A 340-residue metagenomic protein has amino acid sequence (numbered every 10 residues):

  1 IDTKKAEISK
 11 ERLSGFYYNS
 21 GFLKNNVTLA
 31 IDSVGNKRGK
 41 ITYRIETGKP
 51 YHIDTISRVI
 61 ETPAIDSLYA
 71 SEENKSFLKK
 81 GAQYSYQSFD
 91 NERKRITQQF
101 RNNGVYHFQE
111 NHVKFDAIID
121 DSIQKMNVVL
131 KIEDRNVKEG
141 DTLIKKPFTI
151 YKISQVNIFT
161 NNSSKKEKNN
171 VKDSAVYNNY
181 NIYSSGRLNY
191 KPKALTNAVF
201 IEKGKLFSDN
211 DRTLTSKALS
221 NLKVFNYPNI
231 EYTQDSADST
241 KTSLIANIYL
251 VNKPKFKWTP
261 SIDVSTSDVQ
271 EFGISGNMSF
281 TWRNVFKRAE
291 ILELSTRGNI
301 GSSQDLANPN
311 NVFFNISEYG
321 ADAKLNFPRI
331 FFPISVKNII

Functional and structural regions predicted by a protein language model:
I1-D263: Periplasmic polypeptide-binding modules associated with outer-membrane biogenesis and secretion
L68, L188-N189, S208-I340: Gram-negative/organellar outer-membrane beta-barrel architecture
